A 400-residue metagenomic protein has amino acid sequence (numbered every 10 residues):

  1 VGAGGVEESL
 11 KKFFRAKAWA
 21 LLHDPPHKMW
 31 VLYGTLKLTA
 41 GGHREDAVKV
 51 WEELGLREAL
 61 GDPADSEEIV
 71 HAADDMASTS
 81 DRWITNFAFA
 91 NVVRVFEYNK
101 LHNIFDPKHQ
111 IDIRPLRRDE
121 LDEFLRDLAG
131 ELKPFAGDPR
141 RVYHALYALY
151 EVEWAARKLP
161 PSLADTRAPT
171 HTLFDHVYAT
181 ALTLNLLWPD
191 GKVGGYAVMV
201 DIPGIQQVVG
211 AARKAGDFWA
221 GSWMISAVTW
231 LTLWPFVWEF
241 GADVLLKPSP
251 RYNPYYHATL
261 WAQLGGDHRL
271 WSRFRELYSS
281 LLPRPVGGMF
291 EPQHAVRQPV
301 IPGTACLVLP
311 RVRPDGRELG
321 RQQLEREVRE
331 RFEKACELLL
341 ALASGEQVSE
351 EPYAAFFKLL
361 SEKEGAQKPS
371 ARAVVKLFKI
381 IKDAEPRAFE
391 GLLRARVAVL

Functional and structural regions predicted by a protein language model:
V1-L400: Regulatory and interdomain segments flanking nucleotide-handling catalytic cores in signaling/defense enzymes
